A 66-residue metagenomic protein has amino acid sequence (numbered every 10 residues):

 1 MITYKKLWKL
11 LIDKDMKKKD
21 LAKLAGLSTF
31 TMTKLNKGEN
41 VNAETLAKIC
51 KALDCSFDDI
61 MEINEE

Functional and structural regions predicted by a protein language model:
M1-K19: A short, Lys/Arg-rich alpha-helix, primarily the initiator
L11, A22, C50: The alpha-helix within a helix-turn-helix
K19, F30, D58: Key DNA-contact positions within bacterial/archaeal DNA-binding proteins
L27-V41: Recognition helix of helix-turn-helix/homeodomain-like DNA-binding domains that insert into the DNA major groove
G38-K51: Short, basic-rich loop-to-helix N-cap that marks the start of a DNA-contacting helix
D54-E66: Short C-terminal boundary/hinge segments that cap the last helix of small helical domains
